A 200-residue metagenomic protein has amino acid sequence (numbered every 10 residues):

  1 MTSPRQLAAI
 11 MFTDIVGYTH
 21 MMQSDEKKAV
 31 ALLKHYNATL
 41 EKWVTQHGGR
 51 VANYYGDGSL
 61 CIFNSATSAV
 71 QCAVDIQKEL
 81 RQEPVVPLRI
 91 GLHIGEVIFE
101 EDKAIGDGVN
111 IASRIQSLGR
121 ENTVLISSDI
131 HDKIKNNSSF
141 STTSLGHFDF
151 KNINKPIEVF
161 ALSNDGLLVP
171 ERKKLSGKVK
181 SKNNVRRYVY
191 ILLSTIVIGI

Functional and structural regions predicted by a protein language model:
M1-C72, E79: Catalytic NTP-binding/metal-coordinating core of nucleotidyl cyclase/transferase enzymes
T2, H35, Q82, I90 (+2 more regions): Bimodal feature
A8, T19, V51, E101 (+3 more regions): Generic secretory/membrane-interface signal
Y18, F99, L167-V169: Short, acidic Gly/Pro/Ser/Thr-rich loop/turn segments
M22, I62, A66, I105 (+2 more regions): Generic alpha-helix initiation/capping and coil-helix boundary signal
A38, T45, L60-P156, F160-S163: Catalytic beta-strand-to-alpha-helix segment of the class III nucleotidyl cyclase homology domain
Y54, I90, R187-Y188: Hydrophobic alpha-helical segments, especially transmembrane helices and their immediate juxtamembrane helical caps
L162-I200: Long, domain-scale regions corresponding to catalytic signaling modules most often appended to membrane systems
